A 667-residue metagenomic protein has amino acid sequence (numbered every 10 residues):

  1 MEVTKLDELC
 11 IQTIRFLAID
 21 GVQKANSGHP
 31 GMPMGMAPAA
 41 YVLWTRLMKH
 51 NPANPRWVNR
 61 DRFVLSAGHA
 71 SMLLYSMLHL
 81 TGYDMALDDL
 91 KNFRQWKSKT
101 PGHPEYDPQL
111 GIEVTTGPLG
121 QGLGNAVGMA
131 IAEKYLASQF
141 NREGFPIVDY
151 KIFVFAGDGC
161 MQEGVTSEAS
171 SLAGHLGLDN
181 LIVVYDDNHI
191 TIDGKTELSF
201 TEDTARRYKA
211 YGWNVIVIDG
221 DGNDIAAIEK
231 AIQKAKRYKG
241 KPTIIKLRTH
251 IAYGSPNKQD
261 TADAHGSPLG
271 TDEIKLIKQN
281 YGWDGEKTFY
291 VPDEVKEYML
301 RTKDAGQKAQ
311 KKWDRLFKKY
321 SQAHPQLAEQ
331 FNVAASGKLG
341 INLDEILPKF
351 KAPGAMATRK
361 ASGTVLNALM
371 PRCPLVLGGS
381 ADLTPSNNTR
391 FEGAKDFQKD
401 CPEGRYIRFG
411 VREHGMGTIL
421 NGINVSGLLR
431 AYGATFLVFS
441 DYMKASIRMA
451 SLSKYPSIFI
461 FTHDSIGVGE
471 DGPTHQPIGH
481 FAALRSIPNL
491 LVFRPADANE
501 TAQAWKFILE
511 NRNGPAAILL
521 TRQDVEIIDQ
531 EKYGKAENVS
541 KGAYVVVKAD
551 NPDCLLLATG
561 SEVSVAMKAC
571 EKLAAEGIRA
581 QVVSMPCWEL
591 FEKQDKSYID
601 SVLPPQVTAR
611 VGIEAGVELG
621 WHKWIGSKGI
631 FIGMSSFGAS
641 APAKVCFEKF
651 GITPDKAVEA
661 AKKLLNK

Functional and structural regions predicted by a protein language model:
T4, G21-P30, V58-S66, Q109-G120 (+3 more regions): A short glycine/serine-rich beta->alpha loop
I11-S27, Y185-N188: N-terminal capping segment at the start of a domain
A25, D61-R62, I112-T115, E143-E163 (+5 more regions): A short, small-residue-rich loop immediately preceding and capping a beta-strand
M36-L176, R390-F391, I419, I423 (+1 more regions): Cofactor-binding active-site loop characterized by glycine-rich and histidine/acidic residues
N51-P52, E133-E143, V425-Y442, S457 (+1 more regions): Glycine-rich phosphate/pyrophosphate-binding loops and their adjacent beta-strand/loop elements at enzyme active sites
V58-N59, T243-G340: Terminal amphipathic helices with adjacent charged low-complexity linkers/tails
Q95-D107, N125, I131, Y135-Q139 (+4 more regions): Thiamine diphosphate
R315-P456, G534-V545, A549-P552, L557-G560 (+3 more regions): Non-catalytic terminal/interface segments that mediate subunit docking, oligomerization, and allosteric communication
